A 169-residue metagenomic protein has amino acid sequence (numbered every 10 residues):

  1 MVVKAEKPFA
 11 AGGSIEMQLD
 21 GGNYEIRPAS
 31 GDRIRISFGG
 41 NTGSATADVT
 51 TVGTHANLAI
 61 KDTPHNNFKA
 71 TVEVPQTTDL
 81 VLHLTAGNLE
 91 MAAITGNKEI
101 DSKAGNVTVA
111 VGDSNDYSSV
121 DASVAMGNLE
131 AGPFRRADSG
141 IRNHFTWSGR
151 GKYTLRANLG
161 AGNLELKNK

Functional and structural regions predicted by a protein language model:
M1-T51, V109-V111, S118, R156-K169: Short linear S-[DN]-x-LW-Φ motif typified by the pepsin-like aspartic protease active-site region
V2, N66, G140-R142: Extracellular beta-strand/beta-solenoid scaffold signature
F9-A10, P75, N115, R150: Membrane-spanning beta-strands of outer-membrane beta-barrel proteins
I15-M17, L82, A122: Active-site alpha-helical segments that house and flank conserved acidic catalytic motifs for diphosphate chemistry
L19-G21, P28-D32, F38-T42, D62-P64 (+7 more regions): A mature extracytoplasmic/lumenal domain signature
V49, H55-N57, K61, A92-I94 (+2 more regions): Short, surface-exposed interaction patches in beta-rich subdomains that mediate adhesion/assembly near membranes
K69-A70: Gram-negative (and chloroplast) outer-membrane scaffold detector with strong preference for beta-barrel transmembrane
